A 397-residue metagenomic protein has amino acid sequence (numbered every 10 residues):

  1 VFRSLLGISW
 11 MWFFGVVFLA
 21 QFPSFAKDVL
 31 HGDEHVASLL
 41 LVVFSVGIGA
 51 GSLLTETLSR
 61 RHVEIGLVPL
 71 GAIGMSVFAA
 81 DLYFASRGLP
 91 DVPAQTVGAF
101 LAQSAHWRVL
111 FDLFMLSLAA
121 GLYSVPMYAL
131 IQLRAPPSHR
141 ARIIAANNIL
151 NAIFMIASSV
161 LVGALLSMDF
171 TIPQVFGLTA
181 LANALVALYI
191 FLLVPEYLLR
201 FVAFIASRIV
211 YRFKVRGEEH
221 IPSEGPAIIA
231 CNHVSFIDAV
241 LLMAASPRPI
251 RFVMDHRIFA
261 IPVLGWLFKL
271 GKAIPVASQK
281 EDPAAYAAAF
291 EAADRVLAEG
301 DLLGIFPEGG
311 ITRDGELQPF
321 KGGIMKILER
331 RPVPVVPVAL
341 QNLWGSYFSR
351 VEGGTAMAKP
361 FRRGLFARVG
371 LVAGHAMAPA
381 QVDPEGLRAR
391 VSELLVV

Functional and structural regions predicted by a protein language model:
F2-A50, V68, A72, S76 (+2 more regions): A single, central transmembrane helix in multi-pass transporters
D28-V29, T57, M155-F176: Transmembrane alpha-helix termini and helix-breaking/packing motifs in multi-pass membrane transporters
E34-H35, I65, P137-N147: Loop-to-transmembrane helix entry/capping segments in MFS-fold secondary transporters and related SLC/MFSD carriers
T57-V77, T171-I172: Cytoplasmic membrane-interface "Motif A"-like loop-to-helix N-cap segments of 12-TM Major Facilitator Superfamily
I73-A102: C-terminal ends and interior cores of transmembrane alpha-helices in multi-pass membrane transporters/permeases
L122-A135: Intracellular juxtamembrane helix-capping segments at the cytosolic ends of symmetry-related transmembrane helices
S223-P283: Catalytic core of membrane glycerolipid acyltransferases/transacylases, capturing the structured, soluble-facing
L302, R313-D383: A cross-family acyltransferase "interaction/gating" segment
